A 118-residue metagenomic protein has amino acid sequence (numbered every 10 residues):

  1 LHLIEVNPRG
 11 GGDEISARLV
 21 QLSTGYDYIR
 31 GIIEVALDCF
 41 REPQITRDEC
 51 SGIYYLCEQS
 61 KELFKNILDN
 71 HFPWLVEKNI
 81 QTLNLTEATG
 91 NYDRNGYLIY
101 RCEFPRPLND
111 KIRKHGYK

Functional and structural regions predicted by a protein language model:
H2-E5: Protein kinase-like catalytic core scaffold
P8-Q59: Active-site "cap" helix and flanking loop/linker of ATP-utilizing ligase/carboxylase catalytic domains
S60-K118: Long, Lys/Arg- and hydrophobic-enriched amphipathic alpha-helices
